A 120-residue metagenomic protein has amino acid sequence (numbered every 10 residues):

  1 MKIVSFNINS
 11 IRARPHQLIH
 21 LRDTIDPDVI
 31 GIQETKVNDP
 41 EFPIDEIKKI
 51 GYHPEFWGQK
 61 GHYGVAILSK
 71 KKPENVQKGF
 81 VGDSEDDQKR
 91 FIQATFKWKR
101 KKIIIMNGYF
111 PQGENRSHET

Functional and structural regions predicted by a protein language model:
M1-Y52, W57, V65: N-terminal, active-site-proximal structural segment of metallo-dependent hydrolase catalytic domains
I11, E114-N115: Short linear sequence elements within intrinsically disordered, low-complexity coil regions
T35-K36, E41-G113: Structured beta-strand-rich core segments of catalytic domains in phosphoester-bond hydrolases
R116-T120: Binuclear metal-dependent hydrolase catalytic cores centered on His/Asp/Glu-rich metal-binding motifs
